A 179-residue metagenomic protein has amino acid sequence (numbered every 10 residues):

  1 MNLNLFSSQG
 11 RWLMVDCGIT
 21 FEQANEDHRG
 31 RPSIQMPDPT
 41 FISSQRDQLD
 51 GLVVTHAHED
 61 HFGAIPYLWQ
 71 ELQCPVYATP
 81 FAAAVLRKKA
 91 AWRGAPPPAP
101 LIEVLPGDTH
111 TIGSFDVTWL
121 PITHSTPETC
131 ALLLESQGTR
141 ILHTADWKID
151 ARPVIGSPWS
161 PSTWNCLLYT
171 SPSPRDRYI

Functional and structural regions predicted by a protein language model:
M1-V53, H58-S171, R177: His/Asp/Glu-rich metal-coordinating catalytic cores of metallo-dependent phosphodiesterases/hydrolases acting on
